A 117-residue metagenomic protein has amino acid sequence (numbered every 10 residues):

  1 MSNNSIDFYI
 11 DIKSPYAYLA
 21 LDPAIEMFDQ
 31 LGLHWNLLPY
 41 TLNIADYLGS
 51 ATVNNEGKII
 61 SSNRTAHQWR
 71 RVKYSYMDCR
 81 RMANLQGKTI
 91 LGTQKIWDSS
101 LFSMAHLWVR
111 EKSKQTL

Functional and structural regions predicted by a protein language model:
M1-A24: Local sequence-structure signature of Cys/Sec-based thiol-disulfide redox active-site neighborhoods
L19-L117: Structural alpha/beta surface segment adjacent to cysteine/selenocysteine redox centers across thiol/disulfide enzymes
